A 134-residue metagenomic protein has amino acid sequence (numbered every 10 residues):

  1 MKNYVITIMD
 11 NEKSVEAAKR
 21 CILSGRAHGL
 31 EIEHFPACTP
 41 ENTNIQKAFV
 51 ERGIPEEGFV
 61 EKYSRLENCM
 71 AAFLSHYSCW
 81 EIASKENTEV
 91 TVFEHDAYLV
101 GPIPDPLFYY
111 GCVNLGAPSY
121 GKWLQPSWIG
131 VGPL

Functional and structural regions predicted by a protein language model:
M1-F93, A97-L134: An acidic/histidine-cluster motif and surrounding catalytic segment that typifies divalent-metal-assisted enzyme active
